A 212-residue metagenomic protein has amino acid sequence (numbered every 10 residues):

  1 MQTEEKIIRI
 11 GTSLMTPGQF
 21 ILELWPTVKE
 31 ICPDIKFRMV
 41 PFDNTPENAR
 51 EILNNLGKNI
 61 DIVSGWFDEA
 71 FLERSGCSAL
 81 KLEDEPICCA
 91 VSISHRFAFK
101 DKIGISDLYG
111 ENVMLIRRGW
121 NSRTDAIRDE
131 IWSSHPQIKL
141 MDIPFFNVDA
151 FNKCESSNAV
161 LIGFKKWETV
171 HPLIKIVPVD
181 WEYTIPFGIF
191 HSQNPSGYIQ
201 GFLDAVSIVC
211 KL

Functional and structural regions predicted by a protein language model:
M1-I8, S106-G110: Immediate post-signal peptide segment of exported/extracytoplasmic ligand-binding proteins
E5-F71: Central regulatory/effector-binding core of bacterial HTH transcription factors
F20-I21, G110-H135: Secondary-structure junction motif
I35-P46, H135-N147: Short beta-strand-to-loop elements that line the ligand-binding cleft of bilobed periplasmic-binding protein-like
N54-G65, I87, K153-I162: Alpha-to-beta junction loops
R74-I87, V91-V113, I199-Q200: Flexible hinge/capping segments at coil-to-helix
R74-L80, E85, D149-P195: Beta-alpha-beta core module
S106-Y109, I185-L212: Extended ligand-binding regions for polar small-molecule ligands
